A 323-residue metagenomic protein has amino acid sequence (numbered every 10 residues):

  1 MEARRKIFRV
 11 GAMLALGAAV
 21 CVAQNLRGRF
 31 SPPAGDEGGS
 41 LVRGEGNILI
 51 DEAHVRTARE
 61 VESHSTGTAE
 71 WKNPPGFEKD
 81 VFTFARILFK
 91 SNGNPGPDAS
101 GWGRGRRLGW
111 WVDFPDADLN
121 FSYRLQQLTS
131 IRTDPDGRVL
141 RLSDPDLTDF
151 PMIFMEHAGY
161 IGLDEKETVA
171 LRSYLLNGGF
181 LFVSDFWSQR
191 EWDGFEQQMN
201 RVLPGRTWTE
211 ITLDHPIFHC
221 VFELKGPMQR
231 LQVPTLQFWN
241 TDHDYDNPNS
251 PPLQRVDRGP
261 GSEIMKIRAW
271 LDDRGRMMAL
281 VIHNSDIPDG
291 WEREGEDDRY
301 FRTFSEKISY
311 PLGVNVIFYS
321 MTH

Functional and structural regions predicted by a protein language model:
E2-A12: Bacterial N-terminal signal peptides that target proteins for export
M13-A23: Hydrophobic h-region of N-terminal signal peptides that target proteins for export in Gram-negative bacteria
Q24-M152, A158-G159, D286-D289, R293-H323: Aromatic-Pro/Gly-enriched surface loop or interdomain linker that acts as a lid/target-recognition segment
R27-P33, G38-N47, H54, S65 (+2 more regions): An acidic, glycine-rich "communication" segment
D80-F82, T148-I153, N177-L181, R206-T207 (+1 more regions): Loop/turn elements at helix/coil->beta-strand transitions in domains of secreted/extracellular proteins
F84, M152-D193: Short alpha-beta junction capping motif
D118-S122, T168, R172, W192-E196 (+1 more regions): Extracytoplasmic/secreted envelope proteins and their assembly/folding machinery, especially bacterial periplasmic
I131-R141, V183-S188, R206-D214: Surface-exposed patches in mature extracellular/periplasmic domains of secreted proteins
